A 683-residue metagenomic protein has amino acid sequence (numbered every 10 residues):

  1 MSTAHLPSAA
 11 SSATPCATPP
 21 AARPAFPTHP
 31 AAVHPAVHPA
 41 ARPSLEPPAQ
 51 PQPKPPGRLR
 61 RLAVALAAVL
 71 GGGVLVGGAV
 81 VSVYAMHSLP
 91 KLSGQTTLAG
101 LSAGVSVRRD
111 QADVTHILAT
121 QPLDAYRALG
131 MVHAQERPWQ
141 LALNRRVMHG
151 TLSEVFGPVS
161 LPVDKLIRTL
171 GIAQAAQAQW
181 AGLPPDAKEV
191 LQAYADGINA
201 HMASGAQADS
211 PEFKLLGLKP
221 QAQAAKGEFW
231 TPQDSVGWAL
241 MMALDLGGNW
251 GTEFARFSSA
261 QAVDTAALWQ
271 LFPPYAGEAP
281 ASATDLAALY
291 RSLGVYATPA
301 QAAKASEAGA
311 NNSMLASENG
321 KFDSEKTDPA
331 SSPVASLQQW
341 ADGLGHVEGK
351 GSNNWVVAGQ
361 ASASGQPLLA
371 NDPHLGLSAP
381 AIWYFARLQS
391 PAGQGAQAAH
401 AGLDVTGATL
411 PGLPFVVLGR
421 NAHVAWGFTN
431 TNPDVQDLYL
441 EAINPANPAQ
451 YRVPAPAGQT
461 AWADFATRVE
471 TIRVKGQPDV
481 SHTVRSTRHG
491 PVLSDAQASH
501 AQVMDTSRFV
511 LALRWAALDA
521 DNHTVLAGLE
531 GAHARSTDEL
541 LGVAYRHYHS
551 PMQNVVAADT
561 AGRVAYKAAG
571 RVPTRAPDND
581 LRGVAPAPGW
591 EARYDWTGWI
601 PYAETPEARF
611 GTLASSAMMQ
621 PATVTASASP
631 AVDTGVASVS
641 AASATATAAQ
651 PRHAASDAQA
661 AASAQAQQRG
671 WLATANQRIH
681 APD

Functional and structural regions predicted by a protein language model:
S2-L59: N-terminal Lys/Arg-rich, disordered targeting/topogenic segments
K54-G72: N-terminal Sec-pathway targeting helices
A67, L75-L368, P373, A379 (+2 more regions): Substrate-recognition/specificity elements adjacent to catalytic centers across diverse enzyme folds
L118, Y126-R127, W238-L240, G365-Q366 (+12 more regions): Short helix/loop capping segments that flank catalytic or ligand/cofactor-binding pockets
Q177-P184, L368, A520-E530, D683: Glycine- and acidic
A398-V480, G531, W590: Compact, glycine/acidic-enriched structural inserts
Q436, L493, H547-D683: Hydrophobic alpha-helical segments
T524-R546: Alpha/propeptide regions of enzymes that mature by internal proteolysis
